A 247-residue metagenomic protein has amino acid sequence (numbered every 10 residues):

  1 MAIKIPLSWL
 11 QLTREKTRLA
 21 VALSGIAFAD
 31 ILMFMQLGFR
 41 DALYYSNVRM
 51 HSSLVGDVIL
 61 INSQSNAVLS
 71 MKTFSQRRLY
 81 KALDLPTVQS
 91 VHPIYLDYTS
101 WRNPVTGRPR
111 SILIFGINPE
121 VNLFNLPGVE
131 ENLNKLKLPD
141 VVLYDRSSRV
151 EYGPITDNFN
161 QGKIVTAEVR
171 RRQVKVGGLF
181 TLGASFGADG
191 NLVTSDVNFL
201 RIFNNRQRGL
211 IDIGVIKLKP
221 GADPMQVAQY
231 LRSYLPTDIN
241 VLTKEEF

Functional and structural regions predicted by a protein language model:
M1-M33, Y44, R49: N-terminal Sec/SRP start-transfer signal
L12, H51, A82-P86, L231-R232: Hydrophobic C-terminal alpha-helix "anchor/cap" residues
F28, F39-Q76: Membrane-interface junction motifs in transport/secretion proteins
L54-D57, T87, R108-L113, L138-D140 (+5 more regions): Envelope-exposed proteins and targeting segments
V68-T73, P104, R108-S111, N122-L126 (+5 more regions): Solvent-exposed, non-transmembrane alpha-helical starts
Q76-Y80, L85, Q89, P93-L143 (+2 more regions): The feature marks short, hydrophobic/small-residue-biased sequence motifs that occur predominantly
S148, E168-F247: Mechanotransmission and gating elements of multispan inner-membrane complexes involved in transport and envelope
E151-K175: Short conserved beta-strand and strand-loop elements enriched in small hydrophobics with frequent Asp/Gly
